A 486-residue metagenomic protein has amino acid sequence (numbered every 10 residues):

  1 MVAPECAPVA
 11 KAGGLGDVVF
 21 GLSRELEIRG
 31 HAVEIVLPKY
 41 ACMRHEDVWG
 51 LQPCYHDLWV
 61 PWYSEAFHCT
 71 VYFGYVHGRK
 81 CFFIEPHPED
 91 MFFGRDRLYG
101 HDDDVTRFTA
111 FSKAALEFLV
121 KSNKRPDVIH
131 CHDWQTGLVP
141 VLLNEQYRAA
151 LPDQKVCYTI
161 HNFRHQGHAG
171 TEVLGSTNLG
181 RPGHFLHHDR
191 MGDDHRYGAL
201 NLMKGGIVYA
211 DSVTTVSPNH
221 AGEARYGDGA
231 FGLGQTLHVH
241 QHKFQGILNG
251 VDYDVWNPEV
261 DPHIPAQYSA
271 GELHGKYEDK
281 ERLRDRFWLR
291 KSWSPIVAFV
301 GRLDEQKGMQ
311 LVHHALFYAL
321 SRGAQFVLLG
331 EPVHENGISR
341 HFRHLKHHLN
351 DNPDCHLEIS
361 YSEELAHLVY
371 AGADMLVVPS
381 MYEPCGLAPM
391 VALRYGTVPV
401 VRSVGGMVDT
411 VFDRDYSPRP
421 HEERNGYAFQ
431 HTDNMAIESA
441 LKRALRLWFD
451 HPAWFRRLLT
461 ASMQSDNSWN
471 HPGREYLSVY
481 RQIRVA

Functional and structural regions predicted by a protein language model:
M1-A486: Catalytic cores of nucleotide-sugar-dependent glycosyltransferases that transfer UDP/GDP/TDP-activated
